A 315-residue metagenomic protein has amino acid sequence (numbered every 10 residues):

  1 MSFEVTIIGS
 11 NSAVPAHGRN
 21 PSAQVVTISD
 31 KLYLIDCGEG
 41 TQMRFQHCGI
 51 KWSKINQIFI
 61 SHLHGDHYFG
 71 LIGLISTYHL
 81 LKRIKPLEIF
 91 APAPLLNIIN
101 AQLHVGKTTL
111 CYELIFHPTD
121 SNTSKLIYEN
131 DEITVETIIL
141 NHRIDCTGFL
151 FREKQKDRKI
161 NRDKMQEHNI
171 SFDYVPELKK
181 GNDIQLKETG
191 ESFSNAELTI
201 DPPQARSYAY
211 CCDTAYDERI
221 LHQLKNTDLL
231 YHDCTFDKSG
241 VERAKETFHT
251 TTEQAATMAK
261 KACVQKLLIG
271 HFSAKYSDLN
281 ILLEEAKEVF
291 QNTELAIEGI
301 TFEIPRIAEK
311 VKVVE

Functional and structural regions predicted by a protein language model:
M1-I50, I84-P86, F149-F151, R158 (+2 more regions): Conserved beta-strand hairpin/beta-sheet module of binuclear metal-dependent hydrolase folds, prominently
V5, D36, F45, H62 (+8 more regions): Divalent metal-coordination and catalytic microenvironments
I8, N122-E129: Local beta-strand/beta-hairpin segments that build beta-sheet-rich folds
I35-G38, I55-L63, P92, Y208-T214 (+3 more regions): Active-site neighborhood of phospho(di)ester-bond hydrolases with catalytic His/Asp-centered motifs
E39-F90, P118-D120: Active-site metal-binding motif and surrounding structural segment of the metallo-beta-lactamase
K107-T119: A glycine-rich helix N-cap at a beta->alpha junction
T119, T123, Y216-E315: Binuclear metal-ion centers of metallo-dependent hydrolases, dominated by the metallo-beta-lactamase
N130-Y210, T214-H222, L229: Active-site-proximal loop/helix segment associated with metal-binding centers of metalloenzymes
